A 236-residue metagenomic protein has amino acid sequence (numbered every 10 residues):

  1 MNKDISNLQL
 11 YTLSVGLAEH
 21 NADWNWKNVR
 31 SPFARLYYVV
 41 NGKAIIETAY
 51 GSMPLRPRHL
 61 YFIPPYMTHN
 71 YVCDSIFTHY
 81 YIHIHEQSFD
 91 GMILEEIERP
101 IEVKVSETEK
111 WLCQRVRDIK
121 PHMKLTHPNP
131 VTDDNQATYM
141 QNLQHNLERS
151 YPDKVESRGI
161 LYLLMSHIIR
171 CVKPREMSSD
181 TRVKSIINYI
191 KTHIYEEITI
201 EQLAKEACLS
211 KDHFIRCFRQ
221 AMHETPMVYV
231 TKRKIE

Functional and structural regions predicted by a protein language model:
M1-L60, Y66-H69, C73-I76, P100 (+2 more regions): Generic protein-terminus/edge-of-domain signal
N25, E98, L143-S150, I200: A short, mixed-charge helix-start or loop-turn motif at secondary-structure junctions
Y38, F62, I76-M92: A short hydrophobic beta-strand segment most commonly corresponding to one strand of the jelly-roll/cupin
G51, L125, K173-E176, I194-Y195 (+1 more regions): Short, flexible helix-adjacent loops and helix caps
Q87-K104: Double-stranded beta-helix
V105-S178: An amphipathic alpha-helical interaction segment
T108, I160, S178-I186, M222 (+1 more regions): N-terminal positioning helix adjacent to the helix-turn-helix/winged-helix DNA-binding module
H167-R170, Y189-I235: Basic/polar phosphate-binding segments, predominantly the helix-turn-helix DNA-binding elements of transcriptional
